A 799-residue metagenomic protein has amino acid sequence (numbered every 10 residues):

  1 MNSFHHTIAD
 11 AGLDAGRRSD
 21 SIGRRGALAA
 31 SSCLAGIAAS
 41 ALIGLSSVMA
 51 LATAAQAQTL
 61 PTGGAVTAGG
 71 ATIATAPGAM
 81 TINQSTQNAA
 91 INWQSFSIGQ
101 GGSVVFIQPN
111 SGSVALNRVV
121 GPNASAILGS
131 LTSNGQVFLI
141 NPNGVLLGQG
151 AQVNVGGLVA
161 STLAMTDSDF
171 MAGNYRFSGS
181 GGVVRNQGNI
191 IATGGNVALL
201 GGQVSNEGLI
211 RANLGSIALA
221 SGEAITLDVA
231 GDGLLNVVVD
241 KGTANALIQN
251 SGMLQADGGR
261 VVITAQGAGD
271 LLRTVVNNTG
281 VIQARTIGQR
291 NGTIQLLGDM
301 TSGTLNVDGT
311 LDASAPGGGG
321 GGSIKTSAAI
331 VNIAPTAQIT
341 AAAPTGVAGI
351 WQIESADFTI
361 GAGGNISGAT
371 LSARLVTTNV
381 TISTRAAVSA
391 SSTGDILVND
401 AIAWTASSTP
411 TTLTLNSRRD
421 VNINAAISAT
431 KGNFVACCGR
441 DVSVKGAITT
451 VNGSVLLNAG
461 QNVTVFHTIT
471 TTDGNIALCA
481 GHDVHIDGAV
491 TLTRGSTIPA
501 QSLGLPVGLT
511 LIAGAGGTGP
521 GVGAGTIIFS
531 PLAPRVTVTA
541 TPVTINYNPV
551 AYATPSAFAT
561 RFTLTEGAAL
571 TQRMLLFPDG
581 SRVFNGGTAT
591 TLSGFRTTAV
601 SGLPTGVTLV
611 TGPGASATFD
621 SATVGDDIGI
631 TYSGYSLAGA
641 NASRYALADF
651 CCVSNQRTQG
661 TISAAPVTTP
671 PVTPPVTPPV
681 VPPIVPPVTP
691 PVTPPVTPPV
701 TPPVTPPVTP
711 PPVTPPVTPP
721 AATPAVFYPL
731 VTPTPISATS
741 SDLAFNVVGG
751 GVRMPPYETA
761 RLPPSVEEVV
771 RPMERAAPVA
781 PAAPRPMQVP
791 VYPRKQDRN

Functional and structural regions predicted by a protein language model:
N2-F577, A664-N799: Extracellular and secretory-pathway beta-repeat/beta-biased strand scaffolds
T274, A553-A559, A640-S654: Beta-sandwich strand segments
T541-Y547, A589-F595, L609-S643: Contiguous beta-strand segments of beta-sheet-rich domains
D579, R596-T598: Beta-strand-rich structural segments
G580-A589, S663: Solvent-exposed, low-complexity, repeat-rich "mucin-like" stalks and linkers
L603-L609: EF-hand-based Ca2+ sensing modules
C652, Q656-I662: C-terminal edge beta-strand
